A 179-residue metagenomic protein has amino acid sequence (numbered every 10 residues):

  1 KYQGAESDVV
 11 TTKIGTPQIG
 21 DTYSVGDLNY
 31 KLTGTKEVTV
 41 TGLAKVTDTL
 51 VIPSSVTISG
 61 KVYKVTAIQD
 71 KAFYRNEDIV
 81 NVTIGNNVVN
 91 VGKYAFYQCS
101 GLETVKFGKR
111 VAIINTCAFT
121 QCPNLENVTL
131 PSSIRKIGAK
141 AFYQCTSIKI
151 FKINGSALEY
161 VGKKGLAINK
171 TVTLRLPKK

Functional and structural regions predicted by a protein language model:
Y2-G4, F73-N76: Mid-chain, structured segments of secreted extracytoplasmic proteins
Y2-P17: Extracellular fibronectin type III
V10-T12, Y23, T49-V51: Generic detection of short hydrophobic beta-strand segments and adjacent strand-loop junctions
T11-T12, L28-Y30: Generic structural motif
P17-L28: N-terminal low-complexity, Pro/Thr/Ser-rich intrinsically disordered segments that act as propeptides or flexible
D27, G34-V38, K45-A67, E77-N90 (+4 more regions): Structural signature of tandem-repeat unit edges
